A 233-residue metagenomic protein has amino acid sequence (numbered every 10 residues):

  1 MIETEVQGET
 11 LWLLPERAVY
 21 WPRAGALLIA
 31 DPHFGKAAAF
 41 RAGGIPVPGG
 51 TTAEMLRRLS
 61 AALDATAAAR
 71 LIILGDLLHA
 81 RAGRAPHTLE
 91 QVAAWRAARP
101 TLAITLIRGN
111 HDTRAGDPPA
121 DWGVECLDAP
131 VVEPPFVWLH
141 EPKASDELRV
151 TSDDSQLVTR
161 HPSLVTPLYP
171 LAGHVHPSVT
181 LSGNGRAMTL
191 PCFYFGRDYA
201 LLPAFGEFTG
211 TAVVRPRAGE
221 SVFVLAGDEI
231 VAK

Functional and structural regions predicted by a protein language model:
M1-L74, H79-D146, D153-D154, V158 (+1 more regions): Extended recognition/assembly regions associated with phosphoester-bond processing machinery
